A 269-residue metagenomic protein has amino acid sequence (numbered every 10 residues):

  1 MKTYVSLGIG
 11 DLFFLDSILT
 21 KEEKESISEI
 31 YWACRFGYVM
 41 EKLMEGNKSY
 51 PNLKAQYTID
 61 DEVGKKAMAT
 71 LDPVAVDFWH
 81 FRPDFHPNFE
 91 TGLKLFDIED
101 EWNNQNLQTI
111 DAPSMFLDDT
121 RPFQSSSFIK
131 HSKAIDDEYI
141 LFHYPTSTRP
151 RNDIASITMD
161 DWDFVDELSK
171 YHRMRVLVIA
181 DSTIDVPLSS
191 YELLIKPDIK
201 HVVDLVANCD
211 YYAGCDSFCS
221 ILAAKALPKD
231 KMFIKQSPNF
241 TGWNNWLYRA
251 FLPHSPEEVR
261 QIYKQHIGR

Functional and structural regions predicted by a protein language model:
M1-E101, H201-D204, G214, C219-L222: Active-site and donor-binding regions of nucleotide-sugar-utilizing enzymes
I27, H172-M174, L227-K231: A short helix->loop->beta-strand "cap" motif at the edges of active sites that frequently abuts
I27-F36, L177-A180, F233-K235: Short internal beta-strands
E41-N47, S182-Y191, L222-A226, T241-Y248: Short loop/helix-cap segments at secondary-structure boundaries that form the rim of catalytic
L53-I59, P83-E138: A nucleotide-sugar donor-handling region in carbohydrate enzymes
L141-A155, M159-V202, L222: Catalytic donor nucleotide-activated moiety binding site of glycosyltransferases and closely related
C209: An anion/phosphate-binding loop that grips the pyrophosphate of nucleotide cofactors and donors
I221-R269: Nucleotide-sugar donor-binding patch of glycosyltransferase catalytic domains
